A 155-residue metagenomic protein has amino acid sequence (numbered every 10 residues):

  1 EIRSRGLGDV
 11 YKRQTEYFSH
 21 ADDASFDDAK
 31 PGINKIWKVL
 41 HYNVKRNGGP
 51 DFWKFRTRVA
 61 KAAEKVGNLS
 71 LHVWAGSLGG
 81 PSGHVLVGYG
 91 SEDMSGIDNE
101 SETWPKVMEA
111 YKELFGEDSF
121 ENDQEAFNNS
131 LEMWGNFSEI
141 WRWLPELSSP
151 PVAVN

Functional and structural regions predicted by a protein language model:
E1-Y11: Single conserved hydrophobic/aromatic residue that forms the stacking wall/gate of nucleotide- or nucleobase-binding
S4, G32, I36-N43, A75-M108 (+2 more regions): Short, well-ordered beta-strand segments in beta-rich or mixed alpha/beta enzyme and ligand-binding folds
D9-D27: Short, structured interface segments
Y17-A21, A60-G88, D98, E117-E125: Short, glycine- and small/hydrophobic-rich beta-strand elements in well-ordered beta-sheets
H20-D22, N47, E92: Solvent-exposed coil/turn segments that connect beta secondary-structure elements in extracytoplasmic/periplasmic
V44-W53: Short, surface-exposed ligand-recognition loops at beta-strand->loop->(often short) alpha-helix junctions that present
L86-V87, S95-G96, S101-N155: A cross-kingdom marker for long, charged
